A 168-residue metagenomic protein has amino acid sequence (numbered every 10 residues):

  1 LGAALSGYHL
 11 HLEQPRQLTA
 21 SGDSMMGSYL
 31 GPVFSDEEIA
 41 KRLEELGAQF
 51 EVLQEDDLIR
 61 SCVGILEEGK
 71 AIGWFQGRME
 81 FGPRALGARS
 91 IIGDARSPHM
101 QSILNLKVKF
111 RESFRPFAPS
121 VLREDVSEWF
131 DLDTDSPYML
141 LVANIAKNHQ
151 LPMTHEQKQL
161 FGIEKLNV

Functional and structural regions predicted by a protein language model:
L1-V168: Flexible beta->alpha loop and helix N-cap segments adjacent to enzyme active/binding sites
